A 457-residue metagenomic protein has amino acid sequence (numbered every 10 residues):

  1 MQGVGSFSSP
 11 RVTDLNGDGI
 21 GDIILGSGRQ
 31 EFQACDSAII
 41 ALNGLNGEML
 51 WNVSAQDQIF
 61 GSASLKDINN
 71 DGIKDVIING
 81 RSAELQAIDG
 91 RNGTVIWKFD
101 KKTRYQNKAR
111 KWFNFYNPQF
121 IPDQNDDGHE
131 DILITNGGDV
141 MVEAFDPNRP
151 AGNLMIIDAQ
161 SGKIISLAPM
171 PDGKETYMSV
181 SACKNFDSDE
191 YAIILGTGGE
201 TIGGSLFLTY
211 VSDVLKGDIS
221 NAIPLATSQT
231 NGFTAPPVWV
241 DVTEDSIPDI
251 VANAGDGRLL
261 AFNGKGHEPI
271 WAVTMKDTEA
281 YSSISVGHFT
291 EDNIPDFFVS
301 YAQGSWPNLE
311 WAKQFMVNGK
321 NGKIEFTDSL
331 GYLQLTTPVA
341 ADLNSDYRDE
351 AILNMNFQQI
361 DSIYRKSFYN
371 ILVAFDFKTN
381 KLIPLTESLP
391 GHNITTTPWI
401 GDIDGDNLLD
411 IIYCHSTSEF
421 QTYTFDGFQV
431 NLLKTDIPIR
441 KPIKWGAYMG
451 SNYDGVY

Functional and structural regions predicted by a protein language model:
M1-Y457: Beta-propeller-forming repeat regions
